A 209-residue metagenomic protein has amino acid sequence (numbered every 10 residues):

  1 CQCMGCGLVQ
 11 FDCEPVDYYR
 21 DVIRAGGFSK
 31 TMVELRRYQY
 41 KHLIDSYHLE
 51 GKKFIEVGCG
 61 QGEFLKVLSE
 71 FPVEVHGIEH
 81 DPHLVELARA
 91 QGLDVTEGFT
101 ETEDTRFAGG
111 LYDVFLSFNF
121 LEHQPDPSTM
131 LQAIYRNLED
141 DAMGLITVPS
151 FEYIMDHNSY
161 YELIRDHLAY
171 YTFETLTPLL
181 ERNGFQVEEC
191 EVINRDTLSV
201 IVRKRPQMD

Functional and structural regions predicted by a protein language model:
C1-V114, F118, L131, L198 (+1 more regions): Conserved N-terminal segment of class I S-adenosyl-L-methionine
V75, G144-I146: Hydrophobic/aromatic residues located in beta-strands of well-ordered beta-sheets within soluble catalytic
L84, F120, S150-E152: Active-site-proximal loop/turn and secondary-structure-junction residues that shape catalytic pockets, frequently
F118-P125: Short catalytic micro-motifs in class I SAM-dependent methyltransferases
S128-M143: A short glycine-rich, Lys/Arg-flanked "PGG" loop and its adjoining helix->strand segment in the class I
I146-A169, F173-T175: Short, glycine-/aromatic-enriched active-site segment of Class I SAM-dependent methyltransferases
D166, F173-C190: A SAM-dependent methyltransferase catalytic signature shared across enzymes that methylate proteins
E189-D209: Core SAM-dependent methyltransferase catalytic element
